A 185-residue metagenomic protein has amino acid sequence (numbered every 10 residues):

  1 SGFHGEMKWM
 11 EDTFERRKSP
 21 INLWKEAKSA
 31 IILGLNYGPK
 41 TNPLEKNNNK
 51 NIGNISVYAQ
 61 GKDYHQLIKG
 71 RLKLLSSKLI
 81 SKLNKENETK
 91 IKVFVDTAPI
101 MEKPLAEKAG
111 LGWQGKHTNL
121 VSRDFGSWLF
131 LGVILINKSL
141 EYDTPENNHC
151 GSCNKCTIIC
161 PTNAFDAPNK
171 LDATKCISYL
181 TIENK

Functional and structural regions predicted by a protein language model:
S1-H149, N184: Auxiliary alpha/beta "docking" domains used to position bulky ligands
K155-L180, N184-K185: Iron-sulfur cluster-binding cysteine motifs and their immediate structural context in ferredoxin-like electron-transfer
